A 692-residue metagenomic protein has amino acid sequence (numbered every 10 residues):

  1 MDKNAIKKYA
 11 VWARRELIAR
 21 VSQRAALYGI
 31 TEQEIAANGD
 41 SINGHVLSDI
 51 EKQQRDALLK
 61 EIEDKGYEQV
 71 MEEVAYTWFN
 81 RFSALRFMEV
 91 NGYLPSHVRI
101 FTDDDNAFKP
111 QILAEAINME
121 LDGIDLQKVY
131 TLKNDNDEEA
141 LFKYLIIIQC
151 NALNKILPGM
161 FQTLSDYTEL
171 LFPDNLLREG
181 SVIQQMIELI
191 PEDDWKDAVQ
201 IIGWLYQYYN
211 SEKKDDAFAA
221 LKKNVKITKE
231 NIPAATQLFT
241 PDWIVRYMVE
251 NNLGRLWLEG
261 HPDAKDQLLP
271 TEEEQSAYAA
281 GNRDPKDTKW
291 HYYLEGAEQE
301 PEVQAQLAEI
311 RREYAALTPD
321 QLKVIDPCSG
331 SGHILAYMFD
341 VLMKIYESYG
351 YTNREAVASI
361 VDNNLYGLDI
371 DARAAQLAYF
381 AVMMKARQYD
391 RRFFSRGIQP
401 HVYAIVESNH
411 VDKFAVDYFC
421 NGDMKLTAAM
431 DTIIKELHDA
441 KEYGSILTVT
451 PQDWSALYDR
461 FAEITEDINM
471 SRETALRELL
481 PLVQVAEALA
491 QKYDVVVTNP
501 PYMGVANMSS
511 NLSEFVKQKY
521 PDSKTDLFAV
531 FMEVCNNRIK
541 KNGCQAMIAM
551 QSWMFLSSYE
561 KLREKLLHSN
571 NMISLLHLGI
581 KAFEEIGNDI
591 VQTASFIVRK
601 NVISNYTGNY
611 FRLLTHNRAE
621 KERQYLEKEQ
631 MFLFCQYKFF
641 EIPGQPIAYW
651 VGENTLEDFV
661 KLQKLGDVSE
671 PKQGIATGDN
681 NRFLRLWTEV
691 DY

Functional and structural regions predicted by a protein language model:
M1-V341, N364, L368-L377, Q399-A462 (+5 more regions): Preference for the N-terminal adenyl/adenosyl cofactor-binding alpha/beta module
N4, S96, A336, M343 (+7 more regions): Signature of N6-adenine DNA methyltransferases within the class I
M71-E73, R311-Y314, R354, D390-R391 (+2 more regions): Catalytic micro-motifs at enzyme active sites that drive phosphoryl/nucleotidyl and oxygen chemistry
V249, V361, L566-H568: Alpha-helix boundary recognition
L258-P262, Y346-E355, F531: Active-site palm subdomain of RNA-directed nucleic acid polymerases
T318-P319, A356-I360: Flexible gly/pro/ser-rich segments immediately N-terminal to CXXCH heme-c attachment motifs in exported/periplasmic
V341-Y349, I360-D362: Conserved S-adenosyl-L-methionine
